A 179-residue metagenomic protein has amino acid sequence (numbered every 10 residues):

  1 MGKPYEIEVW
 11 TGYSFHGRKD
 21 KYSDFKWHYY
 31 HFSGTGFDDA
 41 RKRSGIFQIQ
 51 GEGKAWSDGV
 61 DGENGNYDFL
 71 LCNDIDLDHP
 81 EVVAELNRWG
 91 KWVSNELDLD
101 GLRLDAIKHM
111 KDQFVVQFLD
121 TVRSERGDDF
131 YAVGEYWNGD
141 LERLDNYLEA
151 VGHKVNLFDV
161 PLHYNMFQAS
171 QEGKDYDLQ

Functional and structural regions predicted by a protein language model:
M1-K26, R88-Q179: Active-site-proximal helices and loops of the catalytic beta/alpha 8
G2-D68, K174-Q179: Core domains of carbohydrate- and sulfate-ester-processing enzymes
H28, K42-R43, L77-D78, H109 (+1 more regions): A generic signature of intrinsically disordered, low-complexity regions enriched in glycine/proline and charged/polar
D38-D39, D78, R103: Residue-level detector of alpha-helix boundaries and kinks
I46, Q50-L97, I107: Active-site-adjacent "subsite" loops/lids of carbohydrate-active enzymes
